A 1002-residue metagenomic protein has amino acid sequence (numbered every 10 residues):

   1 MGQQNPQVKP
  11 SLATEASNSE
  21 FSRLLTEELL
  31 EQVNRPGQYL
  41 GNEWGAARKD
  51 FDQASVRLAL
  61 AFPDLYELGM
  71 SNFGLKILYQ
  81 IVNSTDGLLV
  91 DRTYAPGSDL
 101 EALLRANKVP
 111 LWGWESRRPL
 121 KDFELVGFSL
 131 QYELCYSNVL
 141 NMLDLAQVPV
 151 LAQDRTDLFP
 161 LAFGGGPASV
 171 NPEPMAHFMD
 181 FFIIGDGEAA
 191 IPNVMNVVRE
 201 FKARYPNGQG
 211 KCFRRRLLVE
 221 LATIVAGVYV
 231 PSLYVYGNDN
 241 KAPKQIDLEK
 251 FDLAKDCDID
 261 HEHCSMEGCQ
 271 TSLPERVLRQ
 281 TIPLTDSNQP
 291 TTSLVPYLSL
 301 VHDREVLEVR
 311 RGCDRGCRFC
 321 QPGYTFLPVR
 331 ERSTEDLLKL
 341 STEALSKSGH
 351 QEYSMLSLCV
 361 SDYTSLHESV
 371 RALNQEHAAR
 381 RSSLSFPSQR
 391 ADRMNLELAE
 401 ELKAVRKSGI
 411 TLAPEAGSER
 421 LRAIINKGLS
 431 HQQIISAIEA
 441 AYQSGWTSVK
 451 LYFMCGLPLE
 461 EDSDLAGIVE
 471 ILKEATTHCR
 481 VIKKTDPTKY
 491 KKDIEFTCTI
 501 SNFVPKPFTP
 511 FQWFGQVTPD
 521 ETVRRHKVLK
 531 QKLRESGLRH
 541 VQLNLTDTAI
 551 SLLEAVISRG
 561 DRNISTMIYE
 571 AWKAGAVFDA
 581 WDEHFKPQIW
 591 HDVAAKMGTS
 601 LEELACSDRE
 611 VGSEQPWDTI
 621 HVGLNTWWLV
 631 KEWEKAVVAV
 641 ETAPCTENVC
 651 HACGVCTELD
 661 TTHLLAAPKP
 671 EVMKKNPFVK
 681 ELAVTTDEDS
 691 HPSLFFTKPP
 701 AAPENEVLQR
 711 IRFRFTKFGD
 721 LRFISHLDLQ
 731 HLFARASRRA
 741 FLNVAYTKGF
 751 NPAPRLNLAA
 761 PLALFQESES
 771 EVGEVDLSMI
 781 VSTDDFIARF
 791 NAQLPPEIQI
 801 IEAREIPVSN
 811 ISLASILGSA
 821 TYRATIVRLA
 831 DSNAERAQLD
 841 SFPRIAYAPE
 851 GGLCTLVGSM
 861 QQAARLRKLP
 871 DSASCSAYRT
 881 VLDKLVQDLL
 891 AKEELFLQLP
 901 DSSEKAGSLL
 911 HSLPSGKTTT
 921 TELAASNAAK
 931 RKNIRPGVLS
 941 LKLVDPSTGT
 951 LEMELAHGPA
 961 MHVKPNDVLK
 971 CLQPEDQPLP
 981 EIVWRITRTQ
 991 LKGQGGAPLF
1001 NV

Functional and structural regions predicted by a protein language model:
M1-A47, A54, L58-L60, S536-P700: Radical SAM enzyme core and accessory elements
G2-A176, K211: Acidic, glycine-rich segments characteristic of secretory precursors and extracytoplasmic regions
L29-A59, Y66-E67, G237-V306, G623-A636 (+1 more regions): N-terminal [4Fe-4S]-dependent radical SAM core
L60-A61, L125, L134, K339-S501 (+1 more regions): Conserved SAM/AdoMet-binding glycine-rich loop
L60-D64, V82, S293-R318, L345 (+2 more regions): N-terminal pre-triad scaffold of radical SAM enzymes
N72, L298-E335, A652-P668: Canonical Radical SAM [4Fe-4S] cluster-binding loop centered on the CxxxCxxC motif and its immediate flanking residues
A95-I259, P510-D561, M567-H584: Glycine-rich beta-alpha loop elements in corrinoid/cobalamin-binding modules across cobalamin-dependent enzymes
K698, N705-L708, F723-I724, L729-H731 (+2 more regions): Core RNA-modification/binding signature centered on pseudouridine synthases
